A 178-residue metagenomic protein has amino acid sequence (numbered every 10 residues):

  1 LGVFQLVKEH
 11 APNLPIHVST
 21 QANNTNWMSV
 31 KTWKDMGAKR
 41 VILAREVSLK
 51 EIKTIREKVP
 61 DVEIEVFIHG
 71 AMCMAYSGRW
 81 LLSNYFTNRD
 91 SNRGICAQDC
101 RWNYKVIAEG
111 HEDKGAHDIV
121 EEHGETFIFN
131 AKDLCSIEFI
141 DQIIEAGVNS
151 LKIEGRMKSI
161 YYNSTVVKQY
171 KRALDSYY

Functional and structural regions predicted by a protein language model:
L1-N24, I42-L43, K50-S150, M157-Y178: Active-site pocket-lining/capping segments in soluble small-molecule metabolic enzymes
G37-A38: As written
